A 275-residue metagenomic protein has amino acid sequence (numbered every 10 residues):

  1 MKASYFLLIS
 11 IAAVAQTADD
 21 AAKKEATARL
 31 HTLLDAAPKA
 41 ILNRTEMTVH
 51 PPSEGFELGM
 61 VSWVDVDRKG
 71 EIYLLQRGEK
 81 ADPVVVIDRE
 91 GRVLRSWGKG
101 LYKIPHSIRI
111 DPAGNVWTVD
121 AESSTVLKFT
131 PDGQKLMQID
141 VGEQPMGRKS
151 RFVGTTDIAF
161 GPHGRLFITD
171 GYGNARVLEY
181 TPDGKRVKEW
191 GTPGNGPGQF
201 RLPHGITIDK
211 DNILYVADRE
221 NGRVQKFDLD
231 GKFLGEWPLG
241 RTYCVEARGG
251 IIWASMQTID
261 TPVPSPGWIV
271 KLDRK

Functional and structural regions predicted by a protein language model:
D19-M47: Blade/loop signatures of beta-propeller domains
E25-H31, M47-A81: Beta-strand-rich domains and repeat architectures in extracellular enzymes and scaffolds, especially beta-propellers
R44-H50, R95-G98, L136-E143, V187-T192 (+1 more regions): Beta-propeller fold detector
G55-K69, G100-N115, Q144-R165, N195-I213 (+2 more regions): Beta-rich, blade/repeat-based domains predominating in secreted/periplasmic proteins but also intracellular
L74-G78, T118-A121, I168-G171, L214-R219 (+1 more regions): Conserved beta-strand positions in repeat-built beta-propeller and related beta-rich domains
L74-R95: Beta-propeller domains
A81-V85, S124-K128, A175-E179, R223-Q225 (+1 more regions): A short loop-to-beta-strand structural motif that recurs across blades of beta-propeller domains
I87-R92, T130-Q134, T181-K185, D228-K232 (+1 more regions): Short loop/turn segments that connect beta-strands within beta-propeller blades
